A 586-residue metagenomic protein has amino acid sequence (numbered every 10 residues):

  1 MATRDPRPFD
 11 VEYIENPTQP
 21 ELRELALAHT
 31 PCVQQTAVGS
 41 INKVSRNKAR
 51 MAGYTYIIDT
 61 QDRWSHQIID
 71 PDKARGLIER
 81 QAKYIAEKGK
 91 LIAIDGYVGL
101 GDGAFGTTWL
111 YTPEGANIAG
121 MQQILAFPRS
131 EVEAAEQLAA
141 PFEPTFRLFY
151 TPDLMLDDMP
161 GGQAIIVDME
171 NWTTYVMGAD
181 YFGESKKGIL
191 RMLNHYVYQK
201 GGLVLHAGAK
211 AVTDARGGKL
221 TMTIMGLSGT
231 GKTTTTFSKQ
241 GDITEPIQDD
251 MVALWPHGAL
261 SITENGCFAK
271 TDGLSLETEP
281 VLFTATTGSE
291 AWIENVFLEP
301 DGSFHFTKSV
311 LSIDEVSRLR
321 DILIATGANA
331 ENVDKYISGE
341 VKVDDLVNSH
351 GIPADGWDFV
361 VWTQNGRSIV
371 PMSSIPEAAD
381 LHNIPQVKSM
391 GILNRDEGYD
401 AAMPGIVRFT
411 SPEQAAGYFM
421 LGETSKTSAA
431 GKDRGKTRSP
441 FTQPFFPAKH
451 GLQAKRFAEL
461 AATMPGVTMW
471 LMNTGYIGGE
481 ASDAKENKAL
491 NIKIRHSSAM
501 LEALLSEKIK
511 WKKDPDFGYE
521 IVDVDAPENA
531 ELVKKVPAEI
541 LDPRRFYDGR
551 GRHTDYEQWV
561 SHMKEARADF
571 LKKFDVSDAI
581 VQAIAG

Functional and structural regions predicted by a protein language model:
M1-A179: Long, basic/Gly/Ser/Thr-rich N-terminal segments that mediate initial subcellular attachment or targeting
A2-N47, Y54, Y198, H206-G208 (+3 more regions): Glycine-rich, often acidic-flanked micro-motifs that create phosphate/phosphodiester-binding or positioning elements
K73, Y181-I189, K449-Q453: Phosphate/oxyanion-binding active-site loops and adjacent basic polyanion-contact surfaces
K88-D95, Q199-L203, T244-I247: Short secondary-structure capping/junction motifs at helix and strand boundaries
R147-K219, K270, T278: Extreme N-terminal, non-catalytic leader segments that precede Walker-type/kinase nucleotide-binding cores
G229: Walker A (P-loop) phosphate-binding loop of P-loop NTPases
K232: Conserved lysine of the Walker
Q558-S561, E565-I584: Charge-biased, low-complexity intrinsically disordered regions
